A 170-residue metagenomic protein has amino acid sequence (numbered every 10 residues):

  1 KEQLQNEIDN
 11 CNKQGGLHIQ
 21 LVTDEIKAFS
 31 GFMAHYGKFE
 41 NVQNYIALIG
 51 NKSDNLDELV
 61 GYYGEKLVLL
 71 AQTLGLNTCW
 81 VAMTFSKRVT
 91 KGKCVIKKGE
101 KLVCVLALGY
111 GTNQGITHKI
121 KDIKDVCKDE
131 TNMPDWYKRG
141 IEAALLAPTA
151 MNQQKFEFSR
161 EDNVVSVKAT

Functional and structural regions predicted by a protein language model:
K1-T170: Acidic, surface-exposed loops and disordered segments
